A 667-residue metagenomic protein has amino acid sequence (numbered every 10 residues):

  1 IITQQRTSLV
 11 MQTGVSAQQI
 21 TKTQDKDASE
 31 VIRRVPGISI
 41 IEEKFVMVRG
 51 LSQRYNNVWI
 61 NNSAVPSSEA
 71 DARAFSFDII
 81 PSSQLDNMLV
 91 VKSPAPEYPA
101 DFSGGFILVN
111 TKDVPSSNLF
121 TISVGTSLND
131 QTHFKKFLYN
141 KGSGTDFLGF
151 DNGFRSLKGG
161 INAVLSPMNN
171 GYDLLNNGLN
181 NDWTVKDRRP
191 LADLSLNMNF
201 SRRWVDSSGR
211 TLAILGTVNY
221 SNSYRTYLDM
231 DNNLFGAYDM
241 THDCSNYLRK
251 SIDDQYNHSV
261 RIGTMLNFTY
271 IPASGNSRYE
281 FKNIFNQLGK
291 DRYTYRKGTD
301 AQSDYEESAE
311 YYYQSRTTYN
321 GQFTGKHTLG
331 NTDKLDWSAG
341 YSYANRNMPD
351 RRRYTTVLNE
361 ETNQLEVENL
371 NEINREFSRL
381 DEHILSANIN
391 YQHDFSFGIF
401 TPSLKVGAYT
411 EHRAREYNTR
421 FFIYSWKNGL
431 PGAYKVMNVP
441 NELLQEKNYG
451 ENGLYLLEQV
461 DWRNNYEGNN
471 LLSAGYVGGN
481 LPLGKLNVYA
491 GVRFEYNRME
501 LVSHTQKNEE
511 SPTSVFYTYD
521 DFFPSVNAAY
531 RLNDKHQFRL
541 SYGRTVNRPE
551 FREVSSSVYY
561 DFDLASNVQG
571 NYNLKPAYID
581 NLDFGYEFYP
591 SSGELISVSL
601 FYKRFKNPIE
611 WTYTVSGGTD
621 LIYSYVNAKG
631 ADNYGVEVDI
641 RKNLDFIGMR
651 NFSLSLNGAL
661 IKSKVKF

Functional and structural regions predicted by a protein language model:
I1-T21, Q53-W59, S63, S68: N-terminal periplasmic "start-of-domain" segments of outer-membrane beta-barrel proteins
A28-V31, V46-M47, A74-I79, L89-V90 (+1 more regions): N-terminal periplasmic accessory domains that precede and gate Gram-negative outer-membrane beta-barrel machines
S29-A64, N87, G105-N110: Extracytoplasmic beta-strand/coil segments of soluble accessory domains associated with Gram-negative outer-membrane
R34-P36, S63-K92, K112, L138: Short acidic/polar hinge/loop motifs at secondary-structure boundaries that mediate gating or recognition
N177-T294, Y319-G321, S525-V526: Transmembrane beta-barrel wall of Gram-negative outer-membrane proteins
K334-G340, A344-R353, R539, N547 (+2 more regions): Membrane-embedded beta-barrel scaffold of Gram-negative outer-membrane proteins
N371-N374, S378, N390, D394-F395 (+2 more regions): Signature of Gram-negative outer-membrane beta-barrel scaffolds
F601-R604, D620-F667: Gram-negative outer-membrane beta-barrel transporters
